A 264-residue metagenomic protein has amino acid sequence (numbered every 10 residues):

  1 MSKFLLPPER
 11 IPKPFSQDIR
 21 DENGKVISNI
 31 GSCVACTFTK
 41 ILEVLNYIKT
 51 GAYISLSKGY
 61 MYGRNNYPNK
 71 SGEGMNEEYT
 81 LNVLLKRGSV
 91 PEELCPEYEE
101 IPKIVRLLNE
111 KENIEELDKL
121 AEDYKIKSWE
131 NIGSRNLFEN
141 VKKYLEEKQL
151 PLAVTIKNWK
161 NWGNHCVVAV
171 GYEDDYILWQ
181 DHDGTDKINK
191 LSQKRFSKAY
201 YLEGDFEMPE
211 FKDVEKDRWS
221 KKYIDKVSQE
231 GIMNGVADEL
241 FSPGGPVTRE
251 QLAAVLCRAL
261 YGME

Functional and structural regions predicted by a protein language model:
M1-E73, K86-L108, E207-M208: Active-site-adjacent structural segments surrounding the nucleophilic cysteine of cysteine proteases and isopeptidases
G31-C36, M208-P209, R218-E230, V236-E264: Short, solvent-exposed alpha-helical surface patches in non-cytosolic proteins
C36, K40, V44-I48, V83-V90 (+3 more regions): Structured segments of extracytoplasmic/periplasmic soluble domains in secreted or envelope-associated proteins
T39, E43, Y67-F206: Predominantly the structural core of cysteine protease catalytic domains
S71, V214-E215: Residue-level marker of alpha-helix boundaries and capping positions
